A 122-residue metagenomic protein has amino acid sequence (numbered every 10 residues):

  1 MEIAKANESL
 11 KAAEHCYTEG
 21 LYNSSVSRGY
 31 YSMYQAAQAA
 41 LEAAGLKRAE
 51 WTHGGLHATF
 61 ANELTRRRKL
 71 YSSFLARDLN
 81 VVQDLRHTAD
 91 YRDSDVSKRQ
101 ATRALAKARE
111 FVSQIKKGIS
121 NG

Functional and structural regions predicted by a protein language model:
M1-G122: Terminal alpha-helical segments
